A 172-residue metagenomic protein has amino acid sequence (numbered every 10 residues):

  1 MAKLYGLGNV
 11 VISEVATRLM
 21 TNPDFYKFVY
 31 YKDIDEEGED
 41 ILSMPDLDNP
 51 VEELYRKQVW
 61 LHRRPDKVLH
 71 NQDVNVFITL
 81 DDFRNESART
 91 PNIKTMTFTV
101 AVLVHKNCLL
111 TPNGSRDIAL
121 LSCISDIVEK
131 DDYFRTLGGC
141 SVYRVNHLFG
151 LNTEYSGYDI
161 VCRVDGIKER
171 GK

Functional and structural regions predicted by a protein language model:
M1-E86: Small/polar-rich, solvent-exposed N-terminal microdomains that initiate assembly or binding
G8-V11, G114, I118: Hydrophobic, well-ordered secondary-structure segments that either form specific early membrane-associated helices used
H70-Q72, T90-K94, N152-S156: Solvent-exposed loop and beta-edge segments used for protein-protein assembly and interaction
D73-N75, T95-T99, G157-V161: Broad gene-expression machinery/nucleic-acid interaction feature
F77-R89, C140-L151: Short amphipathic beta-strand and strand-loop transition segments with alternating hydrophobic
I78-N107: Active-site-adjacent structural patch at catalytic or cofactor/ligand-binding sites
H105-D117: Short histidine-centered catalytic/ligand-binding loop motif
S115-K172: Acidic-leaning, charged glycine-interspersed low-complexity segments
